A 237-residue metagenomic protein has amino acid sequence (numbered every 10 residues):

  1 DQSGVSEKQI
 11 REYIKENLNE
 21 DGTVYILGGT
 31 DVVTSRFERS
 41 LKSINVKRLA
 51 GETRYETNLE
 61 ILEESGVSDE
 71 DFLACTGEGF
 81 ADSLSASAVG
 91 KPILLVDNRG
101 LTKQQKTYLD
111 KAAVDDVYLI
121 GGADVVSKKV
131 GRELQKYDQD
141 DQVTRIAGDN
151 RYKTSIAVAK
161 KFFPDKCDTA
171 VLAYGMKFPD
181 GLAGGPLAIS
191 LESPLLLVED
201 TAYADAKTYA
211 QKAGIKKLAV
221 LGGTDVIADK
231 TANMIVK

Functional and structural regions predicted by a protein language model:
D1-K237: Extracellular glycan-binding segments that recognize GlcNAc-based cell-wall polysaccharides
